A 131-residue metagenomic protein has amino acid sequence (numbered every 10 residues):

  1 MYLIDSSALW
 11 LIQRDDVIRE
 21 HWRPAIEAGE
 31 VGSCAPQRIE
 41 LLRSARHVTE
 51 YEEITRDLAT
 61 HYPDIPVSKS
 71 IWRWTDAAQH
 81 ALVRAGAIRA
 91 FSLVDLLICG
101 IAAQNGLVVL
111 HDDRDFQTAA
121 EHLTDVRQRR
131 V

Functional and structural regions predicted by a protein language model:
M1, C99, A103-V131: Acidic, PIN/NYN-like endoribonuclease modules and their adjacent C-terminal/linker elements
M1-S33, R43-R56: Short, well-structured N-terminal submotif of metal-dependent ribonuclease cores
I4-D5, C34, A90-S92, R130-V131: Histidine- and aromatic-rich ligand-binding microenvironments
D5-S6, L41, T75, A102: Generic structural signal for small/hydrophobic residues in well-ordered secondary structure, especially within
L9, R38-L41, F116: A generic structural signal for short hydrophobic patches within well-formed alpha-helices
I18-R19, R38, Y51, W72-T75 (+1 more regions): A general structural signal for well-ordered alpha-helical segments in protein cores
T49-D64, S68-S70: Active-site-proximal, substrate-binding regions of enzyme catalytic domains and RNA-binding/basic surfaces
P63-D112: Active-site neighborhoods of divalent-metal-dependent phosphate/nucleic-acid chemistry enzymes
